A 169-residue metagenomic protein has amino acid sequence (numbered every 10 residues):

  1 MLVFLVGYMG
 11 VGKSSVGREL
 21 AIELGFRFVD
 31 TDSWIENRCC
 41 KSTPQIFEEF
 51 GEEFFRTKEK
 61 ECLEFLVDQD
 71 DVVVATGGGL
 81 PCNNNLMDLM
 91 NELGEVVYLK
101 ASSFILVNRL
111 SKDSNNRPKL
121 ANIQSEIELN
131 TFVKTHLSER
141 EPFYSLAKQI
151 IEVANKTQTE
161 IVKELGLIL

Functional and structural regions predicted by a protein language model:
L5: Hydrophobic anchor at the beta1->P-loop junction of P-loop NTPases
Y8: P-loop (Walker A) phosphate-binding loop of NTP-binding proteins
V11: ATP-binding Walker
S14: Walker A/P-loop
E23, S138-L169: NTP-dependent small-molecule kinase module
T31-L80, N84-N91, N116: ATP-dependent small-molecule kinase phosphotransfer cores that center on conserved nucleotide phosphate-binding segments
L93-E141: A glycine- and Lys/Arg-enriched "phosphate-lid" helix/loop adjacent to the NTP-binding pocket of small-molecule kinases
